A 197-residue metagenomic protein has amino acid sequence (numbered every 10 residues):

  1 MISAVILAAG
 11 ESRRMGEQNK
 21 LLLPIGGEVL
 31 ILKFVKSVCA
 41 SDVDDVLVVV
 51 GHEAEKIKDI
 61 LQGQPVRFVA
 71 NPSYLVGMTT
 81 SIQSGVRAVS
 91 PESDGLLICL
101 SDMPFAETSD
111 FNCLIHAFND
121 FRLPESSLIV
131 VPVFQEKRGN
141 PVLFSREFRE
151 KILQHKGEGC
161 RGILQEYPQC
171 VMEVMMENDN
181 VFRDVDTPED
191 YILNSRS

Functional and structural regions predicted by a protein language model:
M1, E150, H155-S197: Conserved alpha/beta core of the MobA/IspD/sugar-nucleotide pyrophosphorylase nucleotidyltransferase superfamily
M1-G51, E55-K58: N-terminal glycine-rich phosphate-binding loop and ensuing alpha1 helix
Q18, D42, Q62-P65, Y167: Short, structured coil segments at secondary-structure junctions
L21, D45, R67, L128 (+2 more regions): Conserved beta-strand segments of alpha/beta enzyme cores
H52-E53, S73, G77, S109 (+2 more regions): Short beta->alpha linker loops
Q64-V76: Conserved donor nucleotide-binding strand/loop of the catalytic core
L75-R146: Conserved beta-loop-beta/alpha segment of the NTase-like Rossmann-fold superfamily that binds/positions NTPs
